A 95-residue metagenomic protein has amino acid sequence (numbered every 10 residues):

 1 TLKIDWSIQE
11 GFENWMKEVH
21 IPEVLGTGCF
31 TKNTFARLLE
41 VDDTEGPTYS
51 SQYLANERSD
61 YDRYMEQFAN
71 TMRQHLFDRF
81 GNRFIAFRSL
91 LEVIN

Functional and structural regions predicted by a protein language model:
T1-K3, S50: Active-site-flanking beta-strand signature of metal-NTP-handling nucleotidyl enzymes and homologous cyclase-like
L2, N14, H20-E23, E45 (+1 more regions): Homeobox/homeodomain signature
I4-W6, E57: Beta-strand elements of well-folded, non-transmembrane domains
I8-F35, T71-H75: Short amphipathic alpha-helical segments
T27-T31, T44-P47, Q52-L91: An amphipathic, aromatic/His-enriched active-site/gating alpha helix that lines ligand/cofactor pockets
A36-V41: Short, solvent-exposed loop/turn elements at beta->coil junctions and helix N-caps that rim active or binding pockets
V93-N95: Short, low-order "capping/linker" segments at domain edges
